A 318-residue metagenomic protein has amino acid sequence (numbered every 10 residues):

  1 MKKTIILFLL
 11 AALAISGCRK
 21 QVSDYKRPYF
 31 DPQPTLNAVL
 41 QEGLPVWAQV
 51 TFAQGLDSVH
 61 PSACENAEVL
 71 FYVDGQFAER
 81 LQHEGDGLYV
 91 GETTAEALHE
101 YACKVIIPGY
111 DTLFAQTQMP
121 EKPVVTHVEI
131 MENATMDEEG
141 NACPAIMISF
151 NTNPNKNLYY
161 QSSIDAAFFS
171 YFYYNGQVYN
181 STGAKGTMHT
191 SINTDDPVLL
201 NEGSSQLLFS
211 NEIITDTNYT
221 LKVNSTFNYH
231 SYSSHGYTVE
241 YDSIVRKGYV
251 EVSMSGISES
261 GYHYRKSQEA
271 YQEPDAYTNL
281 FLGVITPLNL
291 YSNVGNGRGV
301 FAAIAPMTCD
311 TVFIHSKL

Functional and structural regions predicted by a protein language model:
T4-L13: Sec-dependent N-terminal signal peptides
I15-G17: C-terminal motif of bacterial Sec signal peptides marking the signal peptidase cleavage site
R19-L318: A sequence/structural signal for flexible, mid-protein segments enriched in small/helix-disrupting residues
